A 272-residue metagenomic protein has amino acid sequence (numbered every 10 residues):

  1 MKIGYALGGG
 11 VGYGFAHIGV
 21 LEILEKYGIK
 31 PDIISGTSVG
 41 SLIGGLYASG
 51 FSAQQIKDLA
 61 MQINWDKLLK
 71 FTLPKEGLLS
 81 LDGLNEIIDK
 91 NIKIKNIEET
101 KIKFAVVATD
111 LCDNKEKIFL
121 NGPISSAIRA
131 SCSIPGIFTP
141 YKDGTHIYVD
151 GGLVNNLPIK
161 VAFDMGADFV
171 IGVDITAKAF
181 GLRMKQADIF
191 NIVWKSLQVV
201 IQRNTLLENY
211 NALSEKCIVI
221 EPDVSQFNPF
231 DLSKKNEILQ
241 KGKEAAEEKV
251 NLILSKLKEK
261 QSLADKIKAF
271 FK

Functional and structural regions predicted by a protein language model:
M1-T37, G45-K272: Patatin-like phospholipase
